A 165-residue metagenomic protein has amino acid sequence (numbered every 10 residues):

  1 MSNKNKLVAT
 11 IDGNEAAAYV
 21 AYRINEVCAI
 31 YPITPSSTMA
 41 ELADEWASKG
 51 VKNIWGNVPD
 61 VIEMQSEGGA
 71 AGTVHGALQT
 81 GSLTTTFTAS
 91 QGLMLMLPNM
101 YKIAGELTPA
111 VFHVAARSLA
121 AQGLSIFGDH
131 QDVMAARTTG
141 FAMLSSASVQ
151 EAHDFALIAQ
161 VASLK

Functional and structural regions predicted by a protein language model:
M1-A135, G140, S148, L157: Thiamine diphosphate
M143-K165: Structural signature of the thiamine diphosphate
